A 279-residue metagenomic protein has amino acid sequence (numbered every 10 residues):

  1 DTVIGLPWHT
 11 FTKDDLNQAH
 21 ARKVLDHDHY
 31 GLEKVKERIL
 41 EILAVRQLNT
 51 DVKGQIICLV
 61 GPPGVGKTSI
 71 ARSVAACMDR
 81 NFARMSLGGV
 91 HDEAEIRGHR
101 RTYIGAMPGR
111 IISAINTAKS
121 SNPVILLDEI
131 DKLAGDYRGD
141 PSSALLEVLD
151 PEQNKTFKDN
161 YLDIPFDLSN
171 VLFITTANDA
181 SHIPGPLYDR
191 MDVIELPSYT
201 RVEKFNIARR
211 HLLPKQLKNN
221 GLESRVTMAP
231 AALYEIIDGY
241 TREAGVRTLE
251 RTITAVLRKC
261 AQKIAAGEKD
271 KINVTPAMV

Functional and structural regions predicted by a protein language model:
D1-N49: Extended, charged alpha-helical coiled-coil/arm scaffolds that mediate oligomerization and mechanical coupling in large
F11, K119, D179-D189, V193 (+2 more regions): Conserved C-terminal "switch" segment of AAA+ ATPases
D51-I57, S121-P123, V171: Pre-Walker A (Motif I) flank of P-loop NTPase domains
V52-L87, N116-T117, L146, D150: Walker A/P-loop
G61, G98, E129: The Walker A (P-loop) glycine that initiates the GxxxxGKT/S ATP-binding motif of P-loop NTPases
C77-M107, A114, A134, E203: AAA+/P-loop NTPase substrate/partner-engagement loops
A118-N122, D140, F157-T176, V226-M228 (+1 more regions): AAA+/SF3 P-loop NTPase mechanochemical coupling elements
L127-D167: Conserved catalytic/switch belt of AAA+ P-loop NTPases
